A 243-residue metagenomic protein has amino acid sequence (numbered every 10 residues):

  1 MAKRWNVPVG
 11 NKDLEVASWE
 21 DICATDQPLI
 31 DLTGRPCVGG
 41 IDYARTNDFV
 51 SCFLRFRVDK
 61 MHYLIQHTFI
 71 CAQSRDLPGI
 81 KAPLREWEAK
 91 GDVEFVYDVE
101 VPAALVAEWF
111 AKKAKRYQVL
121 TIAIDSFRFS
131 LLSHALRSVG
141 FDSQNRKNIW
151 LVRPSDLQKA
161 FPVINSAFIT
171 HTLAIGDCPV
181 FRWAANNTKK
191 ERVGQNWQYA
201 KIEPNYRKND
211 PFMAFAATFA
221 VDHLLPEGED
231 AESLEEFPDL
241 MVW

Functional and structural regions predicted by a protein language model:
M1-P154, Q158, P162, I175-W243: RNase H-like, metal-dependent nuclease domains and their acidic two-metal-ion catalytic environment used
A160-T170: Short, surface-exposed amphipathic charged segments that create phosphate/polyanion-binding patches used for binding
